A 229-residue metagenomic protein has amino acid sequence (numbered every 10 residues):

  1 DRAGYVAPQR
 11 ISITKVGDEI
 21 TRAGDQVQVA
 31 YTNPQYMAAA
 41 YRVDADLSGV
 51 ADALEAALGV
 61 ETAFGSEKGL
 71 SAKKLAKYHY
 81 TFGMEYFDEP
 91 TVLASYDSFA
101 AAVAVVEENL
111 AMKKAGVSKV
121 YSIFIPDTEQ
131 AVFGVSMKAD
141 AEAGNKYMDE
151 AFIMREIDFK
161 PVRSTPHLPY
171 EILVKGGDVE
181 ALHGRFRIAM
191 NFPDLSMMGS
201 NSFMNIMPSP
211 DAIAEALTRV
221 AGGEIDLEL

Functional and structural regions predicted by a protein language model:
D1-L229: Feature detects long, helix-prone N-terminal segments enriched in hydrophobes
